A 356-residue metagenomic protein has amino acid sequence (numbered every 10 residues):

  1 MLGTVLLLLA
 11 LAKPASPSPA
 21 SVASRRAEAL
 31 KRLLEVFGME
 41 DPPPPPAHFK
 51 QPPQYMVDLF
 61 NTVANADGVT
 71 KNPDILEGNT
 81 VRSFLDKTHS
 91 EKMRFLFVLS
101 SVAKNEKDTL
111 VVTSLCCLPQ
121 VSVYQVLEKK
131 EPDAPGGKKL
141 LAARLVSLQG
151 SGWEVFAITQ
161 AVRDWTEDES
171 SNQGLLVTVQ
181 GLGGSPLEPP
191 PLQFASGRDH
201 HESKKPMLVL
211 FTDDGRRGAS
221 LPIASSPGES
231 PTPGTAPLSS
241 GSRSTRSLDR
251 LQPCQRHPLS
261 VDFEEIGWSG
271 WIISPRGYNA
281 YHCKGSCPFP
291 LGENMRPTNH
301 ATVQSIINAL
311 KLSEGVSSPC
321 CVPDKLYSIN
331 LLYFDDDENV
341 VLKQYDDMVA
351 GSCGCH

Functional and structural regions predicted by a protein language model:
M1-H356: Secreted, disulfide-rich extracellular signaling modules
